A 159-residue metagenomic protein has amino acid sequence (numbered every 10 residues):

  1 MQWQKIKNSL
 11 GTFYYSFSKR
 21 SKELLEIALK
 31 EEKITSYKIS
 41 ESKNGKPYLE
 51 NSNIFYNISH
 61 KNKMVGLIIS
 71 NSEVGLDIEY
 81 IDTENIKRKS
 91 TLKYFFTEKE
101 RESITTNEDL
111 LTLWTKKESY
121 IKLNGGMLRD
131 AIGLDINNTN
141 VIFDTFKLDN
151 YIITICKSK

Functional and structural regions predicted by a protein language model:
M1-K159: Core catalytic alpha/beta fold that binds nucleotide/phospho-ligands
